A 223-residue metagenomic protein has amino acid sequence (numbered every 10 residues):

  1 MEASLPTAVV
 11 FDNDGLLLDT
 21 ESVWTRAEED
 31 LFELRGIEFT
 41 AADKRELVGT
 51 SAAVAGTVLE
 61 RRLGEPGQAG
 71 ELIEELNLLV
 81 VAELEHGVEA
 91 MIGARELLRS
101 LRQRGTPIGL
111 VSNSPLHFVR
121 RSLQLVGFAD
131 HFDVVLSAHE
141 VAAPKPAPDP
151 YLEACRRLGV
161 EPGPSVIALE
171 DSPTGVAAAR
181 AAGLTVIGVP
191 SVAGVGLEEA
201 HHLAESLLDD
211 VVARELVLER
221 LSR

Functional and structural regions predicted by a protein language model:
M1-R45: Active-site neighborhood of HAD-like aspartate-dependent phosphohydrolases
M1-T7, R99, P115-R223: Asp-based, Mg2+/Mn2+-dependent phosphohydrolase catalytic module
L5, A82-L110, L116, R120: Short, acidic loop-to-helix structural element flanking the phosphoryl-transfer center in phosphate-processing enzymes
L17, A90, I108-V111, A143 (+1 more regions): Conserved SAM-binding loop
L31-F32, S51-P66, S122, A154: Helix-loop "lid/cap" segments that line or gate small-molecule binding pockets
E33, R102, R180: Anion (oxyanion) recognition and catalysis
E38, V58-E96: Metal-dependent phosphoesterase signature
